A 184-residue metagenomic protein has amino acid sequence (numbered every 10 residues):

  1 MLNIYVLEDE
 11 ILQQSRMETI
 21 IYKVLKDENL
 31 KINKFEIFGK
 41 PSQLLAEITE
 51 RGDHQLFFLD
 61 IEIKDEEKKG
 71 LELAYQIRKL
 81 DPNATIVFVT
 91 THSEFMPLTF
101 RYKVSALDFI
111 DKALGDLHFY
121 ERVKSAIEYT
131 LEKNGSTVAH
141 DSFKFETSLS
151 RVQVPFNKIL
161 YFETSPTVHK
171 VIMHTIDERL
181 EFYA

Functional and structural regions predicted by a protein language model:
M1-Y5: Non-catalytic signal-transmission and effector/linker regions of two-component phosphorelay proteins
E8-D9: Conserved acidic carboxylate
L12-K26: Amphipathic alpha1 helix at the N-terminus of the CheY-like receiver
E18-T19, N33-L56: Acidic, metal-coordinating helix/loop segments flanking the phosphotransfer/catalytic sites of two-component signaling
L25-F35: A generic structural motif
I32-K34, P82-V87, R179-L180: Short active-site oxyanion
H54-K133: CheY-like receiver
E121-A184: Conserved binding/recognition cores within well-folded domains
